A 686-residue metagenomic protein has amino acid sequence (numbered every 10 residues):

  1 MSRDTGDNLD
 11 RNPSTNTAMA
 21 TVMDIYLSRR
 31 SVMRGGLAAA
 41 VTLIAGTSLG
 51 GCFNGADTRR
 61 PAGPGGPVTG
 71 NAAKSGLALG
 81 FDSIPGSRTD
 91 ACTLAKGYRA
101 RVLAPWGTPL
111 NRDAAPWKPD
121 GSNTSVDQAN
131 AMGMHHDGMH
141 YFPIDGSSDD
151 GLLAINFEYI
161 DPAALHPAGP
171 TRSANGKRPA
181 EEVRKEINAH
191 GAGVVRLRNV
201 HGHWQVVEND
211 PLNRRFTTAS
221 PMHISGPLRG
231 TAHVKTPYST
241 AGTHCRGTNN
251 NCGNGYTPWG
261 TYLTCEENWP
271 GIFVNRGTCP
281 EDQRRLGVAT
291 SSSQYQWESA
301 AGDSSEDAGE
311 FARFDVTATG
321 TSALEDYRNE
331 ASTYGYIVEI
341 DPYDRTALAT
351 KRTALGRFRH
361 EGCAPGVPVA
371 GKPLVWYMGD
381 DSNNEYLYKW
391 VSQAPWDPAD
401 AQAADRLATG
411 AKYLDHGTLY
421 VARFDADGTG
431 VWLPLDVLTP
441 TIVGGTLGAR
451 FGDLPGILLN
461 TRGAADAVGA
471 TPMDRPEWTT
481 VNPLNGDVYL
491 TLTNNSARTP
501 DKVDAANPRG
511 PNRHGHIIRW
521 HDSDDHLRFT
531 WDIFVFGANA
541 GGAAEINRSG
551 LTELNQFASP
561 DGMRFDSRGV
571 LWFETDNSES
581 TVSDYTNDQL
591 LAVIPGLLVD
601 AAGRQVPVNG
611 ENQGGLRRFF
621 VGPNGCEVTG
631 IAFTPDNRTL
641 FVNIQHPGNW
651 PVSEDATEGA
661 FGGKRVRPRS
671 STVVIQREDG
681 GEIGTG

Functional and structural regions predicted by a protein language model:
M1-S31, T42-A45: N-terminal secretory signal peptides
N16-V22, L37-I44, N54-G686: Sequence/structural signature of beta-propeller domains
G50-G51: C-terminal motif of bacterial Sec signal peptides marking the signal peptidase cleavage site
